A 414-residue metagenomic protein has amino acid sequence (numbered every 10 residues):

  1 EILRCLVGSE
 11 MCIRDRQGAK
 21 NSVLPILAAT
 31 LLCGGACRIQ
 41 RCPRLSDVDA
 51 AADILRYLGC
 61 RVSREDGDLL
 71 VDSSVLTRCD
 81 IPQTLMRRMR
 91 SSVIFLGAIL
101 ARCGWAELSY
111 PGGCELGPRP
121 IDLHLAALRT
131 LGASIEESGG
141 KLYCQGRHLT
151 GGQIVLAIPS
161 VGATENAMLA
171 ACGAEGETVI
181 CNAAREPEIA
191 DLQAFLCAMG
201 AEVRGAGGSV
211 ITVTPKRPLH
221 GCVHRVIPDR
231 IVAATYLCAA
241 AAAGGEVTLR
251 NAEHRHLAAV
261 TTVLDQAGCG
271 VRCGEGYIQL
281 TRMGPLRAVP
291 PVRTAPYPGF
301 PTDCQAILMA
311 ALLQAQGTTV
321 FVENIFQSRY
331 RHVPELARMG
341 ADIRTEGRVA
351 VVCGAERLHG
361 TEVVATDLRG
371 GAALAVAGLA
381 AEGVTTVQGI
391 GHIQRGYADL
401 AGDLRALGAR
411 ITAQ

Functional and structural regions predicted by a protein language model:
E1-G8, C12-I13: Single conserved hydrophobic/aromatic residue that forms the stacking wall/gate of nucleotide- or nucleobase-binding
S9-E10, L58, V75-Q83, H148-L156 (+3 more regions): Short, charged/polar, Gly/Pro-enriched secondary-structure boundary elements
D15-D49, R56-L70, R344-G347: N-terminal glycine-rich anion-binding loops that anchor highly charged ligand groups
S73, R78-V155: Hydrophobic alpha-helical hairpins/lids featuring a short glycine-rich hinge
V155-A242: Internal metal/ion-chelating core segments
V223-V349, A355: A glycine- and small/hydrophobic-rich beta-loop-beta segment that serves as a flexible "lid/hinge" or phosphate-binding
F300, C304-Q305, T318, H332-D342 (+1 more regions): Internal helix-turn-beta structural module
